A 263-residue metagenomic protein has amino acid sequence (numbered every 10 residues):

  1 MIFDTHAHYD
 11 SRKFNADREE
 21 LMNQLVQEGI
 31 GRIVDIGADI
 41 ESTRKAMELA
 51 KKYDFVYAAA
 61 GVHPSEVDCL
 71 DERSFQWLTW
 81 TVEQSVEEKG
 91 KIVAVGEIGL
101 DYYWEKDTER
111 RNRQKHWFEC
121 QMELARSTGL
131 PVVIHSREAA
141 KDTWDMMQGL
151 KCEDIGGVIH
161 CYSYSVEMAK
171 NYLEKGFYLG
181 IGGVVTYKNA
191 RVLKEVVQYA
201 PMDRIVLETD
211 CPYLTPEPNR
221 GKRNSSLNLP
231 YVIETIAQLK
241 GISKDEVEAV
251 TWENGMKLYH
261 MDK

Functional and structural regions predicted by a protein language model:
M1-K263: Mid-domain alpha/beta scaffold segments of enzyme catalytic cores
